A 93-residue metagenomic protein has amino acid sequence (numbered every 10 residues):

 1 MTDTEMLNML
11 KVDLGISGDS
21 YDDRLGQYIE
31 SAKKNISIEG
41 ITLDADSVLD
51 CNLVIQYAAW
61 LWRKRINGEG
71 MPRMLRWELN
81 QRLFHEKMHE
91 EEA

Functional and structural regions predicted by a protein language model:
M1-L53, F84-A93: Conserved short "hinge" loops at termini or chain/domain junctions
Y28, K34, A59-L61, R76-E78: Generic alpha-helical propensity signal that fires on short helical segments and nearby coil/disordered stretches
N52-K64: Short, hydrophobic/amphipathic alpha-helical patches that form generic packing surfaces within helical domains
K64-A93: Protruding loop/beta-arch "assembly-hinge" segments enriched in small, turn-prone residues
